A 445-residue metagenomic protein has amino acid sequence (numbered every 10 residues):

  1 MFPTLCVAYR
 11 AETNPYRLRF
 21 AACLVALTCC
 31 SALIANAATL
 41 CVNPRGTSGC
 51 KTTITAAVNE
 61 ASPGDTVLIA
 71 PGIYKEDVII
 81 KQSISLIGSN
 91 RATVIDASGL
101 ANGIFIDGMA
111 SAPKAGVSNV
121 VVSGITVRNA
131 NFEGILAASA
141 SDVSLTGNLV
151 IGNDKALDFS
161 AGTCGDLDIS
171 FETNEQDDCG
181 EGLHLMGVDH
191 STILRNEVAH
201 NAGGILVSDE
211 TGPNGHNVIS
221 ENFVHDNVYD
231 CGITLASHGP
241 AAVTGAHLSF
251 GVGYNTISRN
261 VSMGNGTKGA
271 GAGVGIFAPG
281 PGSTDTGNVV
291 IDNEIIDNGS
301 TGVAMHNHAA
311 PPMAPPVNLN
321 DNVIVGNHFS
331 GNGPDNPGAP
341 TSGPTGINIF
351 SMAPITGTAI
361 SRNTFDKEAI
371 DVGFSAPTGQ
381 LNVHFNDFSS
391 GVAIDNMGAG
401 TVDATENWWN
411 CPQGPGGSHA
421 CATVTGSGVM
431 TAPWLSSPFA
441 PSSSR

Functional and structural regions predicted by a protein language model:
M1-R17: N-terminal secretory signal peptides that target proteins for export/translocation
A21-A32: Bacterial N-terminal signal peptides
A32-A56, E60, P71, A92 (+2 more regions): Right-handed parallel beta-helix/beta-solenoid
T55, N59-P63, Y74-I87, V94-V143 (+2 more regions): Extracellular beta-strand-rich solenoid/capping regions of secreted or surface-exposed proteins that bind or remodel
S62, K81-S83, N90, V117 (+24 more regions): Parallel beta-helix/beta-solenoid
A97-A112, N129-A137, F159-G187, A199-N214 (+6 more regions): Extracellular beta-strand/beta-solenoid scaffold signature
P337, S342, F385, D395-R445: Functionally critical loop-and-helix segments that line ligand-binding/catalytic clefts of soluble enzyme domains
